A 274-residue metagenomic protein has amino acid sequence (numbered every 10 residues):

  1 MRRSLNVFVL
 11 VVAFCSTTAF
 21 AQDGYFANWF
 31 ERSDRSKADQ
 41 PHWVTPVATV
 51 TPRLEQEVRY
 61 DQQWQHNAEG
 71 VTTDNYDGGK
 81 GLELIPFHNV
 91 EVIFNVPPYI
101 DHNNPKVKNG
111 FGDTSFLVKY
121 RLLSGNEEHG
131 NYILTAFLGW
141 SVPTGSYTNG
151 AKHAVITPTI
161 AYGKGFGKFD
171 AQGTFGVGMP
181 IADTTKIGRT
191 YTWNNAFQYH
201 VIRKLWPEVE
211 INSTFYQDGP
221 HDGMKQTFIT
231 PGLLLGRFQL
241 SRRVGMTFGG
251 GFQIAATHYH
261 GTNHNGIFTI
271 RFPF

Functional and structural regions predicted by a protein language model:
M1-F30: Cleavable N-terminal export/targeting peptides
A21-F274: Transmembrane beta-barrel domains of Gram-negative outer membranes and organellar outer membranes
